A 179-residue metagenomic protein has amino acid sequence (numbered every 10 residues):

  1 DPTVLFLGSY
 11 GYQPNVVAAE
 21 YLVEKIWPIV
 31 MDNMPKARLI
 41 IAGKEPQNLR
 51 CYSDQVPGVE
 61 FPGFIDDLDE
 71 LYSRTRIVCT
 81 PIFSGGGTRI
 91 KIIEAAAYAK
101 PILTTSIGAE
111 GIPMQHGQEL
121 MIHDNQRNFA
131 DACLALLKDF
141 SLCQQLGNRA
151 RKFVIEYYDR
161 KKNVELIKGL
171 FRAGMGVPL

Functional and structural regions predicted by a protein language model:
D1-R74: Conserved catalytic-core segment of nucleotide-activated headgroup transferases in glycan assembly
G11-P14, G87, M121, I155: Glycosyltransferase donor-binding loop in the core domain
G63-F64, T80-G86, I107-G108: Short Ser/Thr-rich beta->loop micro-motif in glycosyltransferases that lines and helps position the nucleotide-sugar
S73-G87, Y98-P101: Acidic donor-binding loop of glycosyltransferase active sites
K91-A95, P101-T105: Short hydrophobic beta-strand element within catalytic cores of glycosyltransferases and related nucleotide-activated
S106-G117, M121-I122: Short acidic/histidine- and often glycine-rich active-site loop of Leloir-type glycosyltransferases that engages
L120-R127, A135-F140: Conserved acidic donor-binding segment of nucleotide-sugar-dependent glycosyltransferases
L142-E156, N163-G169: A short, well-ordered alpha-helix in the C-terminal region of glycosyltransferases
